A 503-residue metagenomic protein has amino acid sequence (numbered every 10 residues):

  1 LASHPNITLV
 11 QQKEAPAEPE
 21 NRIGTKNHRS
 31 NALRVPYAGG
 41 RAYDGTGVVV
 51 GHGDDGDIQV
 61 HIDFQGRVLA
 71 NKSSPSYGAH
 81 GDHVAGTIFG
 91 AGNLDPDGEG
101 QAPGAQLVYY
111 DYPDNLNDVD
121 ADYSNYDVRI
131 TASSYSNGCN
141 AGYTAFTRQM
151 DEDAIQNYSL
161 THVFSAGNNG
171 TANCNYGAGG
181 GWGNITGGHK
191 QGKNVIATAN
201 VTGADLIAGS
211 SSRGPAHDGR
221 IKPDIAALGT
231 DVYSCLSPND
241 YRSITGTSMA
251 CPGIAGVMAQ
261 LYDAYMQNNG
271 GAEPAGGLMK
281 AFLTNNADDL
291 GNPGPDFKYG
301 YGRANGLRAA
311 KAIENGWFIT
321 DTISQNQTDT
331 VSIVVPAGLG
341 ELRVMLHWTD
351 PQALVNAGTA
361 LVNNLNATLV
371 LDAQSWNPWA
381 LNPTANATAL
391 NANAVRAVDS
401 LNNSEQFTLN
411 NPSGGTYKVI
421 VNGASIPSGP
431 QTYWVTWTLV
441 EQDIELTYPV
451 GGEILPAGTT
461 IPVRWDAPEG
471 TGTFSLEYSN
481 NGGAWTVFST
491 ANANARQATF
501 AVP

Functional and structural regions predicted by a protein language model:
L1-A38: Autoinhibitory propeptides
A32-L116, N125-T131, N140-Y143, Q156-T161 (+5 more regions): Subtilisin-like serine protease catalytic core
G53-Q65, N200-P252: Catalytic-core environment of secreted peptidases
T87, A227-P293, V419: Hydrolase catalytic cores
A91-P96, V108-K193, H217-R220, S234-G253 (+1 more regions): Substrate-binding/access-modulating region of protease and related hydrolase catalytic domains
G98, Y109, D263-L339, A357 (+2 more regions): C-terminal subdomain of the subtilisin-like protease fold in secreted/lumenal serine endopeptidases
L278-K280, V331, A360-L361, L369-S375 (+1 more regions): C-terminal edge strands of extracellular/lumenal beta-sandwich accessory domains
G340-A360: Short amphipathic, basic-aromatic surface patches that mediate peripheral association with negatively charged
